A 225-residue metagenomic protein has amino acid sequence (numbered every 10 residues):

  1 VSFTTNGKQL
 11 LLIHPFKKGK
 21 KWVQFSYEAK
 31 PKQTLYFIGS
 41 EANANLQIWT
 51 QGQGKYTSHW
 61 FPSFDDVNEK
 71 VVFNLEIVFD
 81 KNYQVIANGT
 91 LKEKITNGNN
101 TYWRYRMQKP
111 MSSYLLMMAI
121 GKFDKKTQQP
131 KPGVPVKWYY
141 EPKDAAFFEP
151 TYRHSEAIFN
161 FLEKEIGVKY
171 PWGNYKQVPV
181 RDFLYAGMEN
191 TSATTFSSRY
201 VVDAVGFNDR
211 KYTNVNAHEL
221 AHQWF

Functional and structural regions predicted by a protein language model:
V1-N43, N97, T101: A surface-exposed beta-strand-loop module
L10-H14, I48-S63: Surface-exposed, Gly/Pro/Thr- and Asp/Glu-enriched linker/hinge segments that connect structured elements
A42-N45, V67: N-terminal, polar/Ser/Thr-rich
Q53-K55, S63-A217: Hydrophobic helix-coil surface modules that form long, contiguous segments used for peptide/substrate interaction
N216, L220-F225: Active-site His/Glu-centered metal-binding helix of metallohydrolases
